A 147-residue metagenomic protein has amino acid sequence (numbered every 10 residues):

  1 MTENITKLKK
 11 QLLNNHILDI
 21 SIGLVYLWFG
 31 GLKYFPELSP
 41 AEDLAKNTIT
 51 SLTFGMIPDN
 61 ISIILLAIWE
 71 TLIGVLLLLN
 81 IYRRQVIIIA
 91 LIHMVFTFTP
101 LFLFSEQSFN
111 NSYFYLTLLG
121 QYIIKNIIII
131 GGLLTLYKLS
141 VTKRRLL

Functional and structural regions predicted by a protein language model:
M1-L72, L76-L147: Membrane-interface extramembranous regions
